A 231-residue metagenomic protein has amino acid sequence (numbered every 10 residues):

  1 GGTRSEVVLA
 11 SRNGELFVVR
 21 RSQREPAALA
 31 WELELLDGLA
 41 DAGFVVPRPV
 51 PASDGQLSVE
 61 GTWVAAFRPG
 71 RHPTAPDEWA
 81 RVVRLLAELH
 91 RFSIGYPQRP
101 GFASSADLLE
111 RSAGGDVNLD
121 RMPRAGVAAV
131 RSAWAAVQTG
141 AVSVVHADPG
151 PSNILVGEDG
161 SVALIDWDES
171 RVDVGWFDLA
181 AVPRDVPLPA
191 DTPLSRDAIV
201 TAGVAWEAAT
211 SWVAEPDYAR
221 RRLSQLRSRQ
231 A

Functional and structural regions predicted by a protein language model:
G1-R12: ATP-binding glycine-rich phosphate-binding loop
R20-G61, H72-L89: A conserved alpha-helical element in kinase catalytic cores
G61-P76, E110-V117, A205-R220: A glycine-centered beta->alpha junction motif in the catalytic cores of kinase/phosphotransferase enzymes
P73-R124, V142: A cross-family kinase active-site recognition segment
A136-S143: Protein kinase catalytic-loop region centered on the HRD/HxD motif
S143-V144, V156-A198: Active-site Asp-x-Gly
V144-H146, P151: Catalytic-loop of the protein kinase fold
R184, L188-A231: Helix-rich C-terminal or lid/interface subdomains of diverse kinases
